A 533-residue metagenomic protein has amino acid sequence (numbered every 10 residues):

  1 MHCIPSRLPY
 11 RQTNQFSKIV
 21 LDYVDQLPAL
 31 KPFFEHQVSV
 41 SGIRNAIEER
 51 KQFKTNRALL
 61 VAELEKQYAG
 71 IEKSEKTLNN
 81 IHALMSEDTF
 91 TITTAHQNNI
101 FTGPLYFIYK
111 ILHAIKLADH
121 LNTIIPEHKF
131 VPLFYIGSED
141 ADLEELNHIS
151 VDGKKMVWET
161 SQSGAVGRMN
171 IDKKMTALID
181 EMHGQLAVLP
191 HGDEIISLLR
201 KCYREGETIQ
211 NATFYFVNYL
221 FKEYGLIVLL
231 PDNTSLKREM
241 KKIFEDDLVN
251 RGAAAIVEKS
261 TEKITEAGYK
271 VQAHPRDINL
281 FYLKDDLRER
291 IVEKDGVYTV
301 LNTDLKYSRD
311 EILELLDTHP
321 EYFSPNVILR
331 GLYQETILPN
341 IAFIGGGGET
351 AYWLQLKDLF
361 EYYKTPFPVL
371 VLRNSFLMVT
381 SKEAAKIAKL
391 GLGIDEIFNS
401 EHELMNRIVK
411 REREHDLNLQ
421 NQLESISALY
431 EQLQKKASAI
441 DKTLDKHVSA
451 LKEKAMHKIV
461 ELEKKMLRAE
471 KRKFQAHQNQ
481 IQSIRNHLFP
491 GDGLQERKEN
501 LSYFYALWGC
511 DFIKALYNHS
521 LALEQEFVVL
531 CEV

Functional and structural regions predicted by a protein language model:
M1-C3, R7, F216, L220-Y307 (+3 more regions): Long, compositionally biased intrinsically disordered regions
Q12-K76, I278, M456-I459, E463 (+1 more regions): Low-complexity, highly charged intrinsically disordered N-terminal segments that act as targeting/localization
E87-N122: N-terminal catalytic cores of NTP/NDP-binding nucleotidyl/phosphoryl-transfer enzymes
P104-L105, A118-D142, P368: Glycine-rich phosphate/pyrophosphate-binding loops and their adjacent beta-strand/loop elements at enzyme active sites
L105-Y106, L143-I149, M240-F244: Short acidic, glycine/serine/threonine-rich loops at helix termini
L143-V151, M378-V409: A structural-propensity feature for long, helix-poor, extended segments
S150-L178: A glycine-rich helix N-cap at a beta->alpha junction
V271-I341, G347-D358, F367-V369, S375-K382 (+1 more regions): A translation/RNA-centric and nucleic-acid-associated enzymatic feature enriched in Class II aminoacyl-tRNA synthetases
